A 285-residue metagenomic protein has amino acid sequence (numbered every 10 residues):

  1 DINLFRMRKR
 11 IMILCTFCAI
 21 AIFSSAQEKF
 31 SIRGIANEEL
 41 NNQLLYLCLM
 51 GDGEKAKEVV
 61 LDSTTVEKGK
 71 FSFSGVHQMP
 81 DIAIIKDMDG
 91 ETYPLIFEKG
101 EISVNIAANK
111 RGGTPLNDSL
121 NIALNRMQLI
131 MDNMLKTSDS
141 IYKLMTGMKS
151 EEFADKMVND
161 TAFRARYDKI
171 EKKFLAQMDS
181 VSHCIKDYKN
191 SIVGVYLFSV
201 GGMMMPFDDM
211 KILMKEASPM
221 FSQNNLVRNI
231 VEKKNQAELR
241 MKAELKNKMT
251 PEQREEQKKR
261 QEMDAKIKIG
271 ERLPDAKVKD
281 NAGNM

Functional and structural regions predicted by a protein language model:
D1-G34: Bacterial Sec-dependent N-terminal signal peptides
A26-S182: A non-transmembrane, solvent-exposed segment enriched in polar/low-complexity residues
T114, D118-N121, S191, F221-R228: Serine-centered coil/turn micro-motif
K173-C184, D209-M220: Amphipathic alpha-helices of TPR/Sel1-like and other helical repeat/solenoid scaffolds
K189-V200: Amphipathic alpha-helical repeat scaffolds of TPR domains
L213-N281: N-proximal helix/coil linker or "cap" segments that precede and/or mark the start of modular domains
N284-M285: Short active-site neighborhood of thiol/selenol oxidoreductases, capturing the structured segment around
